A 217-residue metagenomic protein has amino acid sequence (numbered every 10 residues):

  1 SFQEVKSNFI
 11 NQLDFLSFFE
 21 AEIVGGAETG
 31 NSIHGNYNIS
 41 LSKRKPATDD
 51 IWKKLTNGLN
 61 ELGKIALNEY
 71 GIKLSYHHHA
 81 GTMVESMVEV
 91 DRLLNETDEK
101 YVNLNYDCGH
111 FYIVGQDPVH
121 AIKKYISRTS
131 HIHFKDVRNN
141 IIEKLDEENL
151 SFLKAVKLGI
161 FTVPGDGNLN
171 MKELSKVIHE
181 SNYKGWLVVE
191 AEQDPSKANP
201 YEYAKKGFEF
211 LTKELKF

Functional and structural regions predicted by a protein language model:
S1-L104: Active-site acidic/histidine proton-transfer and metal-coordination neighborhood in alpha/beta enzyme cores
E4, H110-Y112: A short linear-motif detector with a strong N-terminal bias
E20, N60, K64, M87-N103 (+1 more regions): Histidine-acidic metal/acid-base catalytic patches
E28-S32, H78-T82, C108-H110, D136-R138 (+1 more regions): Active-site-proximal loop/turn and secondary-structure-junction residues that shape catalytic pockets, frequently
L41, T48, Y76-H79, F111 (+3 more regions): Residues at structural and domain junctions
